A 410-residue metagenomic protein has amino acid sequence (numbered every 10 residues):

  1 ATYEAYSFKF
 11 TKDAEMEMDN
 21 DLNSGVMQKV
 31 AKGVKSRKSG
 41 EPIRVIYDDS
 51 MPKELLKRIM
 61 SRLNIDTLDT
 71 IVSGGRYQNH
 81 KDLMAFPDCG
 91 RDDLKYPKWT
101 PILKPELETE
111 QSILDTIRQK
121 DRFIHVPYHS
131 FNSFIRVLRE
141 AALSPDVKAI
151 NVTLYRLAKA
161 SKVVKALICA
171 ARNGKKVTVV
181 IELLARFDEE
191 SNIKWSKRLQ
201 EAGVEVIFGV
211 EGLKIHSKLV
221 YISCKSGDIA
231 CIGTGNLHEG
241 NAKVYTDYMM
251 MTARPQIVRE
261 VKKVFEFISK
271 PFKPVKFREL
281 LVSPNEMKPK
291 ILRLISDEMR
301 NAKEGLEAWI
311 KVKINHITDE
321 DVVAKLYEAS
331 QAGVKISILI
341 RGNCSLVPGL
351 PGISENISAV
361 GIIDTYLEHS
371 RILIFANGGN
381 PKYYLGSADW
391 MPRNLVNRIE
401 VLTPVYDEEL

Functional and structural regions predicted by a protein language model:
A1-I310, E328, A332, C344-Y366 (+1 more regions): N-terminal localization/anchoring segments of enzymes in phospholipid and broader phosphate metabolism
N315: Cofactor-pocket helix-loop regions in the catalytic cores of large enzyme subunits
D321, L367: Short, well-structured alpha-helical interface segments that form or flank functional binding sites
V323-Y327: Glycine/threonine-rich ATP-lid/beta-loop region of ATP-binding domains
K335-L339: Hydrophobic alpha/beta core scaffold segments
